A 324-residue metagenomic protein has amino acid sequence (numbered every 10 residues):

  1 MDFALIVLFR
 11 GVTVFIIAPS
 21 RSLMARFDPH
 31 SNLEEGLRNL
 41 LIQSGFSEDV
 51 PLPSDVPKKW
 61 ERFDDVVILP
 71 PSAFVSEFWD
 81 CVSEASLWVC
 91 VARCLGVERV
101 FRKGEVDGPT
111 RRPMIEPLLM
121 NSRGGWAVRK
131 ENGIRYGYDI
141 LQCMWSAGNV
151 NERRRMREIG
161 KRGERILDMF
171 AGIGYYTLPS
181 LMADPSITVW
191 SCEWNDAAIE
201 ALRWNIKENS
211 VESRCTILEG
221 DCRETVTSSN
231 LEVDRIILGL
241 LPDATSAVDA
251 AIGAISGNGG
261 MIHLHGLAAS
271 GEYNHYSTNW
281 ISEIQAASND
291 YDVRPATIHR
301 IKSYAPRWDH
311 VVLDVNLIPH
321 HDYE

Functional and structural regions predicted by a protein language model:
M1-E324: SAM-dependent transferase fold signal centered on methyltransferase-like domains, encompassing both Class I
